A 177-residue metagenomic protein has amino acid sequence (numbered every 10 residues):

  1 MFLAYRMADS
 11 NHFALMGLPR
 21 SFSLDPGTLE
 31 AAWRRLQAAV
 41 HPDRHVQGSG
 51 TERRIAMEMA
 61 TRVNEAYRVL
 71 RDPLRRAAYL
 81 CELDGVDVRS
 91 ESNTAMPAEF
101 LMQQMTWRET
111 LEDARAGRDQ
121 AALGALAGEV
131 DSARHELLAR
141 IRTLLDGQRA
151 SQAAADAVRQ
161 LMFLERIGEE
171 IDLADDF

Functional and structural regions predicted by a protein language model:
M1-F177: C-terminal accessory/regulatory regions appended to core domains
